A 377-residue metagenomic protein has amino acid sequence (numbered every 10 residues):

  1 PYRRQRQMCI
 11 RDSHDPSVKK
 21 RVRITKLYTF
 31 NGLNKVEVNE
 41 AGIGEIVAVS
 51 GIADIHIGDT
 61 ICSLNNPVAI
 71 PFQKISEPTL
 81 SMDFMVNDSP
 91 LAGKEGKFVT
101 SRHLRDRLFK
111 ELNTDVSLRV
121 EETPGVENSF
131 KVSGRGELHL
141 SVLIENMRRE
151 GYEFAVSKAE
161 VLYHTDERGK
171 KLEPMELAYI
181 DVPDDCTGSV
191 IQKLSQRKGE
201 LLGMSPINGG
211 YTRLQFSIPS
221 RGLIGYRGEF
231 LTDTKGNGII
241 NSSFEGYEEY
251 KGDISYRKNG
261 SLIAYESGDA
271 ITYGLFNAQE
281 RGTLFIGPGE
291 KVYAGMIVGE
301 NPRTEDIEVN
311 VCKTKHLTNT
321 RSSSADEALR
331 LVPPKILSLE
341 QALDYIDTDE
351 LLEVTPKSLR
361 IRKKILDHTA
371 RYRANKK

Functional and structural regions predicted by a protein language model:
P1-I10: Single conserved hydrophobic/aromatic residue that forms the stacking wall/gate of nucleotide- or nucleobase-binding
D12-K377: Conserved bacterial/organellar gene-expression machines centered on ribosome-associated P-loop NTPases
